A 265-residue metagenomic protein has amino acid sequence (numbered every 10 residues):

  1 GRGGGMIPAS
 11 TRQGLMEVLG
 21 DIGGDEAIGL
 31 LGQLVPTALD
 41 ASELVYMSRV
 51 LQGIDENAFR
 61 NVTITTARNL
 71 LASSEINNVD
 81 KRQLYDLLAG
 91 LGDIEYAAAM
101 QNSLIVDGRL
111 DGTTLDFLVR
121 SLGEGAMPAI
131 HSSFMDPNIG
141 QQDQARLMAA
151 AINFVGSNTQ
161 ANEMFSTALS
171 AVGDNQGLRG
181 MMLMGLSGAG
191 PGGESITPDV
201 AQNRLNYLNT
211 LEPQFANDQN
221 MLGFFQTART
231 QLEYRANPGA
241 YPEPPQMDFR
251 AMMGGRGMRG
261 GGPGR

Functional and structural regions predicted by a protein language model:
G1, L30-V35, T63-L71, A99-Q101 (+3 more regions): Buried hydrophobic core positions in alpha-solenoid tandem helical repeats
R2-G24, Q33-P36, L44-N57, V79-D93 (+5 more regions): Structural detector for internal amphipathic alpha-helices that build alpha-solenoid repeat scaffolds
R2-M6, P191, Y241-R265: Disordered, low-complexity segments in secreted/periplasmic proteins that are enriched in proline
P8-G14, V18-L19, D25, M127 (+1 more regions): Extended alpha-helical scaffolding segments
R49, N69-E75: C-terminal or late-domain output modules
